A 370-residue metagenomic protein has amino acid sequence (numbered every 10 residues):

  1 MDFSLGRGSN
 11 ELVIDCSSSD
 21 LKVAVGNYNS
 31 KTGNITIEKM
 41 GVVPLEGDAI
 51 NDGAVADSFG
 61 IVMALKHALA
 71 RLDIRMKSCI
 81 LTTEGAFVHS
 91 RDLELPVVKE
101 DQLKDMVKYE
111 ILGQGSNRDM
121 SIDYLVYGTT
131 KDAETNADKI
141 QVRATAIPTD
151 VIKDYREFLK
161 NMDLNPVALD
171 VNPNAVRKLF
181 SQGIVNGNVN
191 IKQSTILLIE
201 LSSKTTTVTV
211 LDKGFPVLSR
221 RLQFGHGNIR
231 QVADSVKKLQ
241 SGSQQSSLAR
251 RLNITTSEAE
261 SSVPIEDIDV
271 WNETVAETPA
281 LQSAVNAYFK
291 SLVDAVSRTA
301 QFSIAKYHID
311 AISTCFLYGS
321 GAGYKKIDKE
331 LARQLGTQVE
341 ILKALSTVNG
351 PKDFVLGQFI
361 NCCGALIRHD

Functional and structural regions predicted by a protein language model:
D2-V43, C79-E84, V185-L222, H226-N228 (+1 more regions): Gly/Thr-rich phosphate-binding beta-strand-loop-beta motif of the actin/hexokinase/Hsp70
K39-A70, E277, L281-A284, Y288 (+1 more regions): N-terminal phosphate-binding loop and adjacent alpha-helix
V62-L72, G183-S194, R298-A300: Phosphate-interacting basic helix/loop segments used at nucleotide- and nucleic-acid interfaces
S78, T82-I184, S346-T347: Active-site neighborhood for divalent-cation/phosphate handling
L81-G85, C315-A322, L342: Glycine-rich beta-strand-to-loop/alpha-helix junction loops that act as flexible
K178, G183, A322, E340-D370: Glycine-rich phosphate-binding/hydrolytic loop that grips phosphoryl groups
S235-Q240, Q244-I312: Adenine-nucleotide phosphate-binding core of ATP-dependent small-molecule kinases
A311-T337: Glycine-rich phosphate-binding loops at beta-strand->alpha-helix junctions
